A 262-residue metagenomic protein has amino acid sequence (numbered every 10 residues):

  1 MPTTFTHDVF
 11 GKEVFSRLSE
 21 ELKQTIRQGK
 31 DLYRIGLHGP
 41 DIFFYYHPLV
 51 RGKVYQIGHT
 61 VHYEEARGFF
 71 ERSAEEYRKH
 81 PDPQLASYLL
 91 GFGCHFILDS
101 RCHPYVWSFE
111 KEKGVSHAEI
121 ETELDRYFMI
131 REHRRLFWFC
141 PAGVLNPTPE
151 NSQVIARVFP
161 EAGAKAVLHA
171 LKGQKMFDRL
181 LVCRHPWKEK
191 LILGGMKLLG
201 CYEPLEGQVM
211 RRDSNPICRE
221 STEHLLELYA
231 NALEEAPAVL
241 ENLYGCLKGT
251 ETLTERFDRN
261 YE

Functional and structural regions predicted by a protein language model:
M1-L89, G93, I97-E262: N-terminal leader/auxiliary helical segments
